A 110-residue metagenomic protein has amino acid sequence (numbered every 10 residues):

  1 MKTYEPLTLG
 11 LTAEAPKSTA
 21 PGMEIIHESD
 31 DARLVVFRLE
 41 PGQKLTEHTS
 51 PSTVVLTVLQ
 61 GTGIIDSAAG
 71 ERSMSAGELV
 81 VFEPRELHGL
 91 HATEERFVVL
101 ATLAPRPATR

Functional and structural regions predicted by a protein language model:
M1-D31: A short, N-terminal "cap"/entry segment at the start of jelly-roll beta-barrel domains of the cupin/DSBH fold
T19-A20, R33-S50: Conserved short histidine dyad/triad with adjacent acidic residue
D30-A32, P41-Q43, Q60-I64, P105-T109: Short, charged/polar surface micro-motifs in flexible loops or helix N-caps
R38-E40, S50-I65: Short, conserved beta-strand element in jelly-roll/cupin
L45-E47, I65-D66, H88-T93: Short beta-strand His + acidic residue motifs that chelate non-heme Fe in jelly-roll/DSBH and cupin folds
T62-I64, E71, L87, R96: Structural motif
A69-P84: Short acidic-glycine-tyrosine-enriched beta hairpin
E95-R110: A short hydrophobic beta-strand segment most commonly corresponding to one strand of the jelly-roll/cupin
